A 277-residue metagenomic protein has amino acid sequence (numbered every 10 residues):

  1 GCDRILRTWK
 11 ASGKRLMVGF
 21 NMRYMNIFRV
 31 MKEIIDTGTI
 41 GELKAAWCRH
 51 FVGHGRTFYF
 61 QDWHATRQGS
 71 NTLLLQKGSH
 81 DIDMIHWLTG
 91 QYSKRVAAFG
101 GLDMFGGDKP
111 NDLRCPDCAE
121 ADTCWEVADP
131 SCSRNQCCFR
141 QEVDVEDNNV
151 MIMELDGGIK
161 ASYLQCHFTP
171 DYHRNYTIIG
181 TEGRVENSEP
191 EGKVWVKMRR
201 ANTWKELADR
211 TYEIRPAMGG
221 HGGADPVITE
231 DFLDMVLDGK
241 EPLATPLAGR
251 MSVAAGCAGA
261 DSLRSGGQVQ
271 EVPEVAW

Functional and structural regions predicted by a protein language model:
G1-R7: Beta-loop-alpha module in the N-terminal Rossmann-like domain of NAD(P)-dependent dehydrogenases, especially those
C2, F28, D81-I82, T229-E230 (+1 more regions): A general structural signal for well-ordered alpha-helical segments in protein cores
I5, M31, A258-G259: Aromatic/hydrophobic pocket-lining residues that form π-stacking "cages" and hydrophobic walls in ligand
K10-M17, M22-F139, M151, G266: Predominantly a Rossmann-like dinucleotide-binding segment in NAD(P)-dependent oxidoreductases
A46, A97-F99, S162-Q165, S188: Beta-strand scaffold of nucleotide-dependent catalytic cores
L73-Q76, F139-D144, C166-H167, G219-G223: Short Gly/Pro-enriched turn/cap motifs at secondary-structure boundaries
Q91-Y92, V143-V145, Y172-R174: Glycine/proline-rich active-site loop of Rossmann-fold NAD(P)-dependent oxidoreductases
N148-V150, D156-I159, T169-W277: C-terminal helical cap and adjacent loop that interface with cofactors, partners, or active-site loops
